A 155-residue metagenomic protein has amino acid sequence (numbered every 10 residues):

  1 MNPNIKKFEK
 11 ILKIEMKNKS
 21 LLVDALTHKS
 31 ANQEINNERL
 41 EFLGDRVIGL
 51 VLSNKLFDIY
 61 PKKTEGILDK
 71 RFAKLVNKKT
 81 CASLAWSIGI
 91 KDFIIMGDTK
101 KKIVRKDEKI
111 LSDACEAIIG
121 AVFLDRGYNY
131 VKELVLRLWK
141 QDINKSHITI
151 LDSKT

Functional and structural regions predicted by a protein language model:
M1-T155: Double-stranded RNA-binding/processing signature
